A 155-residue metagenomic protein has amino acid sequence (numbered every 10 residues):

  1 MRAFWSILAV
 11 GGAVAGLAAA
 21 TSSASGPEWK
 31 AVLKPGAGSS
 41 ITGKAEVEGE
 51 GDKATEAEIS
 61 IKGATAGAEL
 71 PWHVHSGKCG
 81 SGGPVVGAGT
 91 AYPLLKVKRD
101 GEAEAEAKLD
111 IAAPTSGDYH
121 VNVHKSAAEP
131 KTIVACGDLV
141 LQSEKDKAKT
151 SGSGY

Functional and structural regions predicted by a protein language model:
A3-L8, G12-Y155: N-terminal leader/targeting pre-sequences
